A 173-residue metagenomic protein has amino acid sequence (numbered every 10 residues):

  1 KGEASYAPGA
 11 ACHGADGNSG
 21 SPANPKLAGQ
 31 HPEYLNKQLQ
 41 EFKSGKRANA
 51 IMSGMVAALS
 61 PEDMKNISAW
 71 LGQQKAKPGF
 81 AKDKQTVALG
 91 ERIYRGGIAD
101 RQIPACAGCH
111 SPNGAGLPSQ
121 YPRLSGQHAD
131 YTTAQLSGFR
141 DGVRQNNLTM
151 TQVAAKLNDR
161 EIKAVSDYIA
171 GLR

Functional and structural regions predicted by a protein language model:
K1-A4, A23, N36, Q73 (+8 more regions): Predominantly soluble domains enriched in secretory-pathway, periplasmic, or organellar proteins
K1-D16, D83-A115: Sequence/structural segment immediately N-terminal to covalent heme-attachment motifs in c-type and related
K1-S44: The feature marks the first
H13-D16, H31, K46, D63 (+2 more regions): Conserved functional loop/turn residues at catalytic and ligand-binding sites
G20-K26, E41-D83, P118-R123, D141-R173: Axial heme c-ligation environment in periplasmic c-type cytochrome domains
G29-E33, Q38, P122, Q127-H128 (+1 more regions): Extracellular/lumenal glycan-associated surfaces
G29-H31, G97-D100, H128, G142 (+1 more regions): Short coil/turn motifs at helix boundaries and re-entrant loops, enriched in small/polar and proline residues
